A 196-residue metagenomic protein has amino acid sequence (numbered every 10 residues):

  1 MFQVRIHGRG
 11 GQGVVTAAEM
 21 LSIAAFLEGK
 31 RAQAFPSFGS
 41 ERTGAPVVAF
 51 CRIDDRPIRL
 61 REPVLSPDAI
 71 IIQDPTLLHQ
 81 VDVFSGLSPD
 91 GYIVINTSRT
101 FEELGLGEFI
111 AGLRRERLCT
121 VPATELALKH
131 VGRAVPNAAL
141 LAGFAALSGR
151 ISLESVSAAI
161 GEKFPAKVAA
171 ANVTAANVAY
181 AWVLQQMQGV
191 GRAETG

Functional and structural regions predicted by a protein language model:
M1-G196: Active-site cofactor/cluster-binding pocket
